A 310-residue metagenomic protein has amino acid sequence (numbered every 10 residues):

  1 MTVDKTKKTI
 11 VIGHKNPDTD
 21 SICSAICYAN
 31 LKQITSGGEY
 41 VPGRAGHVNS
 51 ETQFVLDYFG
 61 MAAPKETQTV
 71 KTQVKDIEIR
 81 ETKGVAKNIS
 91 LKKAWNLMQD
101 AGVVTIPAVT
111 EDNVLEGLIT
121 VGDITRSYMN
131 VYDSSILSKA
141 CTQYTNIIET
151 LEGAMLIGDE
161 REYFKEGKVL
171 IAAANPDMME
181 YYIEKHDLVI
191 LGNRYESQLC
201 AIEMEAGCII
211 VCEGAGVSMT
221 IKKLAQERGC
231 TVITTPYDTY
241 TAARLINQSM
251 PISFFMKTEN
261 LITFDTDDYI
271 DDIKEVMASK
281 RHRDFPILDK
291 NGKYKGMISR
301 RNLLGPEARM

Functional and structural regions predicted by a protein language model:
M1-V103, T110-E116, D123-R126: Replace "Mg2+/Mn2+-dependent" with "divalent metal-dependent
I10, T67-L97, V109, Y144-I157 (+6 more regions): Bateman/CBS regulatory modules and CBS-like beta-alpha motifs in cytosolic regions of diverse proteins
K15, A45-H47, E111, V121 (+5 more regions): Short, ordered loop/turn segments at secondary-structure junctions
V41, K65-E66, I106-P107, L188-L191 (+4 more regions): Short hydrophobic alpha-helical runs that function as membrane-insertion/retention elements
E51-T52, G216-K223: Short, glycine/polar-rich helix-capping loops at beta-to-alpha or helix-loop-helix junctions that flank or form
A101-V103, S279-H282: Short, small/polar residue-rich loop motifs at catalytic or cofactor-binding pockets
V103, V114-N130, Y237, P286 (+1 more regions): Short beta->alpha transition motifs characteristic of CBS
D133-S134, K222-K257: Long, charge-dense
